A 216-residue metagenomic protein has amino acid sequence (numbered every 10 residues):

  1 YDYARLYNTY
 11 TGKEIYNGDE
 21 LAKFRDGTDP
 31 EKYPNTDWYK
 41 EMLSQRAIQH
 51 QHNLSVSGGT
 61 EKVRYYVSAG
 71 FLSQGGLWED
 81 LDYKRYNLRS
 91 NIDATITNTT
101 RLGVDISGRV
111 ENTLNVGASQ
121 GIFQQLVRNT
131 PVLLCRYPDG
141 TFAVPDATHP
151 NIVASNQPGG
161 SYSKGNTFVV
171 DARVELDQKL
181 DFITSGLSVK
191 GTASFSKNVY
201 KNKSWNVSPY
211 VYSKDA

Functional and structural regions predicted by a protein language model:
Y1-E79: Residues embedded in well-ordered regular secondary structure
Y1-L21, R109-T148, N198-A216: A surface-exposed, glycine/aromatic-enriched loop/edge motif typical of exported proteins
D2, D29, P34-W38, Q45 (+5 more regions): Poly-acidic low-complexity segments
P34-K40, L72-G75, N151-S161, A216: Extracytoplasmic loops and strand-loop junctions of Gram-negative outer membrane beta-barrel proteins
L43-A47, D82, N87, D146: Solvent-exposed, flexible loop/coil residues
Q51-N53, P158, E175: Short structured motifs
H52-S55, P145-H149: Short, charged beta->alpha transition segments
T60-G75, E79-R136, S161-N206: Transmembrane beta-barrel strand/turn architecture of Gram-negative outer membrane proteins
